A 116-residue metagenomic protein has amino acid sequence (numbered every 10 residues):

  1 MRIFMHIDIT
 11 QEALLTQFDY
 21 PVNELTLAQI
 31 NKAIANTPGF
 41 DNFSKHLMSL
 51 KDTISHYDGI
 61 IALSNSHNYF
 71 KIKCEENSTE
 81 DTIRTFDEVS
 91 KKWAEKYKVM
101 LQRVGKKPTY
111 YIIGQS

Functional and structural regions predicted by a protein language model:
M1-S116: Structured alpha/beta or helical-core interaction and ligand-binding surfaces enriched in interleaved
